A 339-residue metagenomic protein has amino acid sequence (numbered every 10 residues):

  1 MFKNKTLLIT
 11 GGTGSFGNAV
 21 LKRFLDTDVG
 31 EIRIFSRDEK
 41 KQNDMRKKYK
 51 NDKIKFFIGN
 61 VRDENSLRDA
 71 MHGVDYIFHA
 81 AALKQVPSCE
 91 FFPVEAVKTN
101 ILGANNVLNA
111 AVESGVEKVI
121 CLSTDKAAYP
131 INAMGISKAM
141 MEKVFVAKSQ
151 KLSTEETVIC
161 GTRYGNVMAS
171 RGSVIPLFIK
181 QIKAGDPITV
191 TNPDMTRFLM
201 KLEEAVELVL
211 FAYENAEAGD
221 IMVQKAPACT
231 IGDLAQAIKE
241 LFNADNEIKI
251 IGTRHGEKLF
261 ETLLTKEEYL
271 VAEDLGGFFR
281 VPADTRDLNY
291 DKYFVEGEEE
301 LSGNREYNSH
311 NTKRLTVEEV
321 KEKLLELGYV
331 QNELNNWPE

Functional and structural regions predicted by a protein language model:
K5-T27: N-terminal Rossmann NAD(P)H-binding glycine-rich loop of SDR-like oxidoreductase domains
T10, M71-A80, C121: Rossmann-fold scaffold of SDR-type NAD(P)-dependent oxidoreductases
D28-K41: Conserved glycine-rich Rossmann-like NAD(P)H-binding loop of the short-chain dehydrogenase/reductase
S36, F57-I58, K98, N192 (+1 more regions): Conserved residues in the N-terminal Rossmann fold of short-chain dehydrogenase/reductase
K55-Y76: Conserved Rossmann-fold cofactor-binding substructure of NAD(P)-dependent oxidoreductases
F56, A96, I159-T162: Hydrophobic/aromatic anchor residues within beta-strands of the central parallel beta-sheet of Rossmann-like
H79, L83-A139, K143, A147: Conserved Rossmann-fold NAD(P)-dependent oxidoreductase catalytic core, especially the SDR/UDP-sugar
K143, A147-E339: Strand-loop microenvironment adjacent to phosphate/nucleotide-handling motifs in alpha/beta enzyme folds
